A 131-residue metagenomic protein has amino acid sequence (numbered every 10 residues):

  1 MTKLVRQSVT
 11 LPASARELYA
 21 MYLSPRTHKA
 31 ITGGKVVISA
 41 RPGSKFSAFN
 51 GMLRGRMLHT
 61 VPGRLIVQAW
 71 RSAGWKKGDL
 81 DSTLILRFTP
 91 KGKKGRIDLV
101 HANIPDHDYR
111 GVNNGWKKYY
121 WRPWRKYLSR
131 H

Functional and structural regions predicted by a protein language model:
M1-V37: Hydrophobic ligand-binding cavity/cleft-lining segments
V5-Q7, L84-L86, I97: Hydrophobic residues positioned within well-ordered beta-strands of beta-sheet architectures
A13, K45-A48, G111: Alpha-helical scaffold segments that form or flank carboxylate-/histidine-based iron centers
R16, A20, H59, K93 (+3 more regions): Replace "anionic and nucleotidyl ligands
Y22, A69-W70, W116, W121: Tryptophan-centric aromatic hotspots in well-structured domains and transmembrane helices
K29, V36-V37, S47, G51-K94 (+1 more regions): Hydrophobic-ligand binding "helix-grip"
N103-H131: A conserved amphipathic terminal alpha-helix motif
